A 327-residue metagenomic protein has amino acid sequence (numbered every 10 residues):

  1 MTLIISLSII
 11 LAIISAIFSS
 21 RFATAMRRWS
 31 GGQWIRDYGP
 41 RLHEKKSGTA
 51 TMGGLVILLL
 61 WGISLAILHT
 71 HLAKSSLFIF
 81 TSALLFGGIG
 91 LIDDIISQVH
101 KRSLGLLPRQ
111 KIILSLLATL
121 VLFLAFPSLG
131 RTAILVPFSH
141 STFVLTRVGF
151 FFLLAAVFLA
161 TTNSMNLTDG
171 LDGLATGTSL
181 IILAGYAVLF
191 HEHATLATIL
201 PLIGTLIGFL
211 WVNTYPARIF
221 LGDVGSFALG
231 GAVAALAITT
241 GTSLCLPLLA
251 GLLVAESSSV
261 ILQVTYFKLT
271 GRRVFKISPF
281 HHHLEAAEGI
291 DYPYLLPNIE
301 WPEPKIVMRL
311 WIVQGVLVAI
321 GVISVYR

Functional and structural regions predicted by a protein language model:
M1-R27, I57-I92, L120-P127, R147-R327: Alpha-helical transmembrane segments
R27-G32, P40, E44, V56: A cross-family signal for N-terminal binding/gating loops and helix N-caps that shape access to the active site
S30-I35, L129-L135: Peri-membrane helix termini and adjoining interfacial loops of integral membrane proteins
I35-T49, K101-S115: Juxtamembrane helix-capping/reentrant segments at transmembrane boundaries
S47-T49, F138-G149: Short aromatic-rich membrane-water interface segments that cap or initiate transmembrane helices in multi-pass membrane
L77-L107, K111-I113: Hydrophobic alpha-helical hairpins/lids featuring a short glycine-rich hinge
V99, G130-F143: Membrane-interface helix termini and inter-helical loops of multi-pass transporters
